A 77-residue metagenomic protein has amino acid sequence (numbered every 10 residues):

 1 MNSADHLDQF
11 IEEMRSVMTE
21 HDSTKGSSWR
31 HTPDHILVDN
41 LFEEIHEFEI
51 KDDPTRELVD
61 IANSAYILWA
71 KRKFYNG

Functional and structural regions predicted by a protein language model:
M1-G77: Flexible "arm" and connector segments at domain edges
